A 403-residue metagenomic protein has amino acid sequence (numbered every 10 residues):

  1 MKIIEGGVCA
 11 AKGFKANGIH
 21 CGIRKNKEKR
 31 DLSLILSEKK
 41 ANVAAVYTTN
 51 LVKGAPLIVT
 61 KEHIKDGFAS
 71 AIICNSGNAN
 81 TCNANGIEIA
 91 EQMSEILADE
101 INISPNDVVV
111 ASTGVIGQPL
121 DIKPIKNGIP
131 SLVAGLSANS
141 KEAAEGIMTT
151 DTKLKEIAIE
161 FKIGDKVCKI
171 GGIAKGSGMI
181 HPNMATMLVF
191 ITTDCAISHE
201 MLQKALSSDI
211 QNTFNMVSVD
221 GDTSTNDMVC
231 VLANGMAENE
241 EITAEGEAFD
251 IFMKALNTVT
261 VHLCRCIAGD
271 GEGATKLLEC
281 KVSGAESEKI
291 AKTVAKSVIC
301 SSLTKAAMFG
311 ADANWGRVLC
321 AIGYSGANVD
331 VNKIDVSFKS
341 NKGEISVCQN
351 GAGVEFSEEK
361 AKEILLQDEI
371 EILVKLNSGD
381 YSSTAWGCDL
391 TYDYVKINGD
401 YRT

Functional and structural regions predicted by a protein language model:
M1-E88, Q92, A98-T403: A structural signal for small-residue-enriched, beta-sheet-centric alpha/beta enzyme cores and oligomeric scaffold folds
